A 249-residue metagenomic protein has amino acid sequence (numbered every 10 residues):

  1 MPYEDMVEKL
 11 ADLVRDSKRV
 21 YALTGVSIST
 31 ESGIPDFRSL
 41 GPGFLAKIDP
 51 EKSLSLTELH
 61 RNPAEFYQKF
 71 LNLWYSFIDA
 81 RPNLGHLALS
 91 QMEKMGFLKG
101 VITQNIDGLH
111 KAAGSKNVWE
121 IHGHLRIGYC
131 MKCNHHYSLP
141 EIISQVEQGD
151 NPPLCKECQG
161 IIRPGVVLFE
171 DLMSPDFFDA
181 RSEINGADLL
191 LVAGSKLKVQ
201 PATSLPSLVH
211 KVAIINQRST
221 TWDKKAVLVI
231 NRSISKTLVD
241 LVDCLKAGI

Functional and structural regions predicted by a protein language model:
M1-I249: Conserved catalytic core of sirtuin-type NAD+-dependent deacylases
